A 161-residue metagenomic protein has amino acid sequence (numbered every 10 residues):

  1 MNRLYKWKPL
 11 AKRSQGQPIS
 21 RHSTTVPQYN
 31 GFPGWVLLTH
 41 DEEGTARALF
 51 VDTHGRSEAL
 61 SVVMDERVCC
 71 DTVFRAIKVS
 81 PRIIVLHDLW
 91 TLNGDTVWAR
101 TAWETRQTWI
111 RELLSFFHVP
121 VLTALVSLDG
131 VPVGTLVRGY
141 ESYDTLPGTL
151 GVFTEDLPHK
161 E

Functional and structural regions predicted by a protein language model:
M1-K78, H118-E161: Active-site-proximal "nucleotidyltransferase
V36, G94-T96: Short helix/loop capping segments that flank catalytic or ligand/cofactor-binding pockets
D41-A46, V85-W90, E104: Amphipathic alpha-helical scaffolding segments
V63-M64, G94, T101: Short coil/turn segments at secondary-structure boundaries
A76-G94: Internal, well-ordered alpha/beta segment that forms a basic, Gly-enriched binding/recognition surface
G94, R111-H118: Eukaryotic basic, amphipathic alpha-helical target segments in cytosolic regions
T101-L113: Well-ordered, non-membrane alpha-helical segments in soluble/globular domains
